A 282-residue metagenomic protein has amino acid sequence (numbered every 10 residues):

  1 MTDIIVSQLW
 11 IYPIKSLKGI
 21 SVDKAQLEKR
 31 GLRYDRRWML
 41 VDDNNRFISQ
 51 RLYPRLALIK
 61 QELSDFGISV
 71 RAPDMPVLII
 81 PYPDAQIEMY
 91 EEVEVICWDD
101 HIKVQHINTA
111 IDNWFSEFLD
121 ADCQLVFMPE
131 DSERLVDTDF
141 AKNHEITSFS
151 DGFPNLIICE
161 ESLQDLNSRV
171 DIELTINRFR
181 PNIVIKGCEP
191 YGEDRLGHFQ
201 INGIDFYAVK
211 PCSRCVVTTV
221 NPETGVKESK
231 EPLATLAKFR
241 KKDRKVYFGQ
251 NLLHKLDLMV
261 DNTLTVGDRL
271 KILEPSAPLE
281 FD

Functional and structural regions predicted by a protein language model:
M1-D282: Metal-cofactor-dependent catalytic cores
